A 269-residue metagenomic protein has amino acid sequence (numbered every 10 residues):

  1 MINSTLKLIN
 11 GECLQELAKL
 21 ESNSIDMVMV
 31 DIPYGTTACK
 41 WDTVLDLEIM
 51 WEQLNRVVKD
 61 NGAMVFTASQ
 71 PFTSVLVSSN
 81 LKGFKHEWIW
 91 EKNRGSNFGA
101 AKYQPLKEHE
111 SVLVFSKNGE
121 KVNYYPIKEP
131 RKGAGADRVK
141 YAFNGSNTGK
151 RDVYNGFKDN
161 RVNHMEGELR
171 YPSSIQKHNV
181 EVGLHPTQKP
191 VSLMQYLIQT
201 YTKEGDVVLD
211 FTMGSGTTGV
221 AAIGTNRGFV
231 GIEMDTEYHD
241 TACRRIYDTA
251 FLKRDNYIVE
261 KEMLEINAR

Functional and structural regions predicted by a protein language model:
M1-I232, T236-D240: Core catalytic lobe of class I
I2-L17, D248-R269: S-adenosyl-L-methionine
T241, R245: Short functional hotspots where side chains directly engage DNA or cofactors
